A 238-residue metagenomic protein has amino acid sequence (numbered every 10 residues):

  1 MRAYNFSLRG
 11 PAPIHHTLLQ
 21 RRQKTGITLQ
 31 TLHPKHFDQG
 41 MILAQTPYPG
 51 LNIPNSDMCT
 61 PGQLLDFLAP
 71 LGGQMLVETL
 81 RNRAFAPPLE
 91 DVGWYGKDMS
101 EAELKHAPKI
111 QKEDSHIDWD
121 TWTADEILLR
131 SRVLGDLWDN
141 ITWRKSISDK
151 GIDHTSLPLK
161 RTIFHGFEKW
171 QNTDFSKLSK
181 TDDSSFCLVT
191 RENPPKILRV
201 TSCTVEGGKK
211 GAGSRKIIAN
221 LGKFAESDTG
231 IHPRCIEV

Functional and structural regions predicted by a protein language model:
M1-H106: Donor/substrate-binding cores of folate-linked one-carbon enzymes
G62, D66-A69, I110, S131 (+1 more regions): N-terminal, helix-rich and Lys/Arg-enriched segments in bacterial and organellar proteins
E103-K105, K112-V238: An anion-binding loop in the catalytic cleft
